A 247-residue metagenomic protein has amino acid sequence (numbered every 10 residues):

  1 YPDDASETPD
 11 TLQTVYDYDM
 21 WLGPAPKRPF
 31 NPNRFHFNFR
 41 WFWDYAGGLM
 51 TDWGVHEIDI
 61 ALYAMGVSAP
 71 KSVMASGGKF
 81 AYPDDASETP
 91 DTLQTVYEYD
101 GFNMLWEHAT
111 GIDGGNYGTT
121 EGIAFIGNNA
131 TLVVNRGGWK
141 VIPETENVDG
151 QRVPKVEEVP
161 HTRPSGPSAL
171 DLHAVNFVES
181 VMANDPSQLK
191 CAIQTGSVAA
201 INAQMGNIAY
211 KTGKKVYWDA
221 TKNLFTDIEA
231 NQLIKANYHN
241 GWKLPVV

Functional and structural regions predicted by a protein language model:
Y1-V247: Contiguous beta-strand/loop segments that form the cofactor/metal-binding neighborhood of enzyme cores
